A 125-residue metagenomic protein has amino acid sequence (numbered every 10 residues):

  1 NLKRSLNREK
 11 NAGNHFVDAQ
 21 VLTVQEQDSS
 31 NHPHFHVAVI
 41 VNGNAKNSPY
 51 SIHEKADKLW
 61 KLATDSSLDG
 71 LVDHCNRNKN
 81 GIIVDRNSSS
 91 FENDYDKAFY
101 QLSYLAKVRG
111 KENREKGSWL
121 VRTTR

Functional and structural regions predicted by a protein language model:
N1-Q27: Signature for HUH/AEP ssDNA processing cores
L2, F35, N93-D96: Generic low-polarity alpha-helical segments
V17, N31-H32, Y50, E54: Alpha-helix initiation and capping sites
Q20-N44: Histidine-centered divalent-metal-coordination microenvironment in nucleic-acid enzymes
G43-R125: Catalytic "initiation/cleavage/transfer" segments centered on a nucleophilic residue and adjacent nucleic-acid-engaging
